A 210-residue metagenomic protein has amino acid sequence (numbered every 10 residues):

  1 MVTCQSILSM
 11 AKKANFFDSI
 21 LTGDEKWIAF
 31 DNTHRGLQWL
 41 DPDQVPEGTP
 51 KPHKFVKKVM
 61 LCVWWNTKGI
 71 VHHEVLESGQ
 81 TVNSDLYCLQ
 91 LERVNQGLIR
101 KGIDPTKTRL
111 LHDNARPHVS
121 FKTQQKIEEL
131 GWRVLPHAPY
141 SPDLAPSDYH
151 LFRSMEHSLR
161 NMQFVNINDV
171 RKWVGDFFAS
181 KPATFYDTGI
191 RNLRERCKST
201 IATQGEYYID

Functional and structural regions predicted by a protein language model:
M1-D210: Surface/interface recognition patches
